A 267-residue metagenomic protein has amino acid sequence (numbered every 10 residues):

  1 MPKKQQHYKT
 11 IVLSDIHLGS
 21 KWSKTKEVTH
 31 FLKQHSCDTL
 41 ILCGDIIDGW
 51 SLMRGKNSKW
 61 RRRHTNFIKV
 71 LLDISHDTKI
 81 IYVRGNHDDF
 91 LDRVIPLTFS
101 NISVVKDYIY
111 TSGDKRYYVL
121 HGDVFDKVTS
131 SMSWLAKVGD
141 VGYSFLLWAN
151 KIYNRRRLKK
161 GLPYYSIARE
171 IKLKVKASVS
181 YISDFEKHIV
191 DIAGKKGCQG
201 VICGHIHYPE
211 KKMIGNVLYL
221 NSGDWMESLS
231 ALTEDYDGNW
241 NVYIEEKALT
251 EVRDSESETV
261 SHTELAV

Functional and structural regions predicted by a protein language model:
P2-I11, Y110-Y118, M213-Y219: Beta-strand-turn-beta hairpins that frame and shape the catalytic cleft of phosphate-ester-processing enzymes
K4-K9, S20-S112: Core catalytic region of metal-dependent phosphoesterases/phosphodiesterases, especially metallo-beta-lactamase-like
K9-H17, L52-K56, E170-A177: Short, basic, glycine/proline-bearing loop/turn elements
I11, I41, I81-V83, Y118 (+2 more regions): Hydrophobic/aromatic beta-strand patches that form the interior of the parallel beta-sheet core in alpha/beta enzyme
D15, D45, G85, H121 (+2 more regions): Active-site glycine-centered loops adjacent to acidic/histidine catalytic or metal-binding residues that shape
S100-K106, D123, V128-L135, V179 (+1 more regions): Conserved beta-sheet core of the metallophosphoesterase superfamily
G122-F185: Active-site-proximal loop/helix segment associated with metal-binding centers of metalloenzymes
E251-V267: C-terminal regulatory/interaction regions
